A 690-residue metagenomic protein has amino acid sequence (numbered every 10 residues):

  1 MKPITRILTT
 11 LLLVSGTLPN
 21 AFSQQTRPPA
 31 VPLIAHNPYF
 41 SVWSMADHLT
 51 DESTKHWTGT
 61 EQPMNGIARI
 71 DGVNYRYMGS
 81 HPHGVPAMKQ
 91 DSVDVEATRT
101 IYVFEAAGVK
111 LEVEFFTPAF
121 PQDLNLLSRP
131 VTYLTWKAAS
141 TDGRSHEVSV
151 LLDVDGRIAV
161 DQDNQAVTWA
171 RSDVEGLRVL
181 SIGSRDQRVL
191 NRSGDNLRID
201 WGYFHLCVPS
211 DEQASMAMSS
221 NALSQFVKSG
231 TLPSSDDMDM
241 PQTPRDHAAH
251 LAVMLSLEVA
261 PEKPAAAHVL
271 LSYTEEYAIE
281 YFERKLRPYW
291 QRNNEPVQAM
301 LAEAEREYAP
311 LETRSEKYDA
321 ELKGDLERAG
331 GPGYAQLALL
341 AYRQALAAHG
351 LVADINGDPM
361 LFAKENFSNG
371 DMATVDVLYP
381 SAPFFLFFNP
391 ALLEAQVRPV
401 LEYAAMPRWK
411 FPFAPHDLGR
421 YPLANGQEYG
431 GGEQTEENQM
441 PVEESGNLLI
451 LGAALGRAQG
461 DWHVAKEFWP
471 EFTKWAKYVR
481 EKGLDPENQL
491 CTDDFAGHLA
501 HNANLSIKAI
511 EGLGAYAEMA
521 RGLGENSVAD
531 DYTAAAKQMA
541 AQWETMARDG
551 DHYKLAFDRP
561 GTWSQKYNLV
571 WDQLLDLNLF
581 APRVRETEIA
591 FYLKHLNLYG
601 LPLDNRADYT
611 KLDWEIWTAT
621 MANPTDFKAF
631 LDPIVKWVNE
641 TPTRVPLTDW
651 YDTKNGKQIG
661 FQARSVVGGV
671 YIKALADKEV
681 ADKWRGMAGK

Functional and structural regions predicted by a protein language model:
S23-V31, A119-L126, K137-V375, E394 (+2 more regions): Acidic/polar, glycine-enriched structural segments that form the non-catalytic walls/loops of the carbohydrate-binding
R27-L49, S53-K55, P441, L448 (+3 more regions): C-terminal capping/lid segments that line or modulate ligand- or cofactor-binding pockets
A35-A107, S193-S229: An extended acidic
S41-A46, G66-A68, F104, T135-S140 (+9 more regions): Well-ordered alpha-helical scaffold segments within catalytic/enzyme domains
E112-V113, A335-D354, A373, W409-F413 (+5 more regions): Aromatic-lined, polymer-binding surfaces characteristic of secreted/periplasmic polysaccharide-degrading enzymes
L177-P233, P332, A341, E365-V377 (+9 more regions): Extended ligand-binding clefts on enzyme/binding-domain cores
P261, P296-E312, G370-D485, N502-Y516 (+1 more regions): Aromatic-rich carbohydrate-recognition surfaces in CAZymes
A335-L346, P390-A405, G446-G456, K466-R480 (+5 more regions): Hydrophobic core segments within long, regular secondary-structure runs in both alpha- and beta-rich folds
